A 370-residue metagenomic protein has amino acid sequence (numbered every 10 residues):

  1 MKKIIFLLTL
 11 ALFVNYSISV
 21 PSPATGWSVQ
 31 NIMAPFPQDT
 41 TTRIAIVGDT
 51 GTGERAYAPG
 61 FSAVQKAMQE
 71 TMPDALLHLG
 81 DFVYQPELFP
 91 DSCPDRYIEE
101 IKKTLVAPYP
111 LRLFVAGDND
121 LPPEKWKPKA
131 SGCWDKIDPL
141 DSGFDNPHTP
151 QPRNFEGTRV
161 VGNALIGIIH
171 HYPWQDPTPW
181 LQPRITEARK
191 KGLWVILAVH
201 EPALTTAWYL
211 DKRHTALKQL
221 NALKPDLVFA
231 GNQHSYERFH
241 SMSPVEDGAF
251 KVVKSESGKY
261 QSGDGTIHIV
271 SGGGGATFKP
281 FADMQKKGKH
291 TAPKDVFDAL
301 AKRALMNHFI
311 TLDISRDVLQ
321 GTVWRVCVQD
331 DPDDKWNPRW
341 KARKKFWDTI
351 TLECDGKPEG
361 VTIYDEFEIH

Functional and structural regions predicted by a protein language model:
M1-I4: Positively charged n-region of N-terminal signal peptides that target proteins for export
L7-N15: Bacterial N-terminal signal peptides
I18-D95: N-terminal active-site segment of His-dependent metallophosphoesterases
G26, K279-F281, Q285-H370: A short C-terminal boundary segment appended to hydrolase-like catalytic domains
W27-I32, F36, R43, L88-V195 (+4 more regions): Extended active-site neighborhood of metal-dependent phosphoesterases/phosphodiesterases
G48-T52, G80-F82, D118-N119, H171-Y172 (+3 more regions): Active-site metal-binding loops of divalent metal-dependent hydrolases
L76-F82, L220-N221, P225, G231: Conserved beta-strand->loop/alpha-helix structural units within folded catalytic cores of enzymes with alpha/beta
V83, A188-A207: Short acidic, glycine-rich surface-loop motifs adjacent to enzyme active sites
